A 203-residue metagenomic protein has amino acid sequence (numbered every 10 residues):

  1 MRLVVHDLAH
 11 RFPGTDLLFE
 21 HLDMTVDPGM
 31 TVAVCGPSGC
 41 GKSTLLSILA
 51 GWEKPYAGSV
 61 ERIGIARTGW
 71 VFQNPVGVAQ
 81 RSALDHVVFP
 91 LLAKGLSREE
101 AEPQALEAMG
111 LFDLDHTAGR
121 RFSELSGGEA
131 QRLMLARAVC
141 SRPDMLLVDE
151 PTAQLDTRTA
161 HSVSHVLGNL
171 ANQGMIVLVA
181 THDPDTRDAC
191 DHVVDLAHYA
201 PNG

Functional and structural regions predicted by a protein language model:
C35-P37: The feature captures the beta-strand-to-loop junction immediately N-terminal to the Walker
A50: Helix-to-loop junction immediately C-terminal to a conserved catalytic motif
R81-L92: Q-loop/switch helix immediately C-terminal to the Walker
E99-T117: Conserved ABC ATPase "signature" region
R121-L125, E129: Conserved ABC ATPase signature
A138-V139: ABC ATPase C-loop
R142: Conserved catalytic motifs of ABC-family nucleotide-binding domains
L146-D149: Catalytic Walker B motif of ABC-type/P-loop ATPase nucleotide-binding domains
